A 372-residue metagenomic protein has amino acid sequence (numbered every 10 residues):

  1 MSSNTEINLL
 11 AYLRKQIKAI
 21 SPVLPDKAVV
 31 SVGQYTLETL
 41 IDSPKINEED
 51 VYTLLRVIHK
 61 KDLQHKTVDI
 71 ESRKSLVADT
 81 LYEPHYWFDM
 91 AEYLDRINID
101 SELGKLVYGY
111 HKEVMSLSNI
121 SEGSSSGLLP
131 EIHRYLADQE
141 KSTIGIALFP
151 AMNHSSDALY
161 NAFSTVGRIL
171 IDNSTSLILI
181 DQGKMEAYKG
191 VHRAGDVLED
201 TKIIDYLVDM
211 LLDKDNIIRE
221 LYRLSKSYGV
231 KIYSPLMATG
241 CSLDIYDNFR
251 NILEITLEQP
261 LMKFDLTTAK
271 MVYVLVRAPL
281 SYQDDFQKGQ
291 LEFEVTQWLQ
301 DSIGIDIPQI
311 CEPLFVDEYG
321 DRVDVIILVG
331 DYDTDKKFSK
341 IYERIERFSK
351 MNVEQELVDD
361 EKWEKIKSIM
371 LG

Functional and structural regions predicted by a protein language model:
S2-G372: Tubulin/FtsZ superfamily GTPase core signature
